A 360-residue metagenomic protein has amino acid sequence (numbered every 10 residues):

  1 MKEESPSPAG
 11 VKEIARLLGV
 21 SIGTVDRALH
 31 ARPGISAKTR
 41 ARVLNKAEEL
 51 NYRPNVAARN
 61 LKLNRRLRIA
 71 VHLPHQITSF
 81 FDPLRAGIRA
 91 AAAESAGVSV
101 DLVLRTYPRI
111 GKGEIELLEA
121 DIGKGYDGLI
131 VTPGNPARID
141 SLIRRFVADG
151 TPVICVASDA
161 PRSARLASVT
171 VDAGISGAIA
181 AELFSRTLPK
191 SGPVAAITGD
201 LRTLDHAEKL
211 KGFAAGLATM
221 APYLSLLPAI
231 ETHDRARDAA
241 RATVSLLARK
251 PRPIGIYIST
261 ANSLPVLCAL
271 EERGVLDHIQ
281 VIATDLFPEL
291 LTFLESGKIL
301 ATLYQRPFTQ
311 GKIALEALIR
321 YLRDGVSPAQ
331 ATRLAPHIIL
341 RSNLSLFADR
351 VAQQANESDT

Functional and structural regions predicted by a protein language model:
M1-N64, D359: N-terminal helix-turn-helix DNA-binding module of bacterial transcription factors
P54-E116: Amphipathic helical "hinge" segments at domain boundaries
P74-D82, V103-E114, N135, S158 (+6 more regions): Hinge/beta->alpha junction and helix N-cap segments in small-molecule ligand-binding domains
E119-L129, R249-I254: Short acidic/histidine-rich motifs immediately flanking catalytic phosphotransfer sites in two-component signaling
P133-V147, F213, I230-E289: Hydrophobic alpha-helical
N135-I175, F287-E295: Flexible loop/hinge segments that line or gate small-molecule binding clefts
L217, R306-T360: Hinge/cleft segment of the Venus flytrap/periplasmic-binding protein
